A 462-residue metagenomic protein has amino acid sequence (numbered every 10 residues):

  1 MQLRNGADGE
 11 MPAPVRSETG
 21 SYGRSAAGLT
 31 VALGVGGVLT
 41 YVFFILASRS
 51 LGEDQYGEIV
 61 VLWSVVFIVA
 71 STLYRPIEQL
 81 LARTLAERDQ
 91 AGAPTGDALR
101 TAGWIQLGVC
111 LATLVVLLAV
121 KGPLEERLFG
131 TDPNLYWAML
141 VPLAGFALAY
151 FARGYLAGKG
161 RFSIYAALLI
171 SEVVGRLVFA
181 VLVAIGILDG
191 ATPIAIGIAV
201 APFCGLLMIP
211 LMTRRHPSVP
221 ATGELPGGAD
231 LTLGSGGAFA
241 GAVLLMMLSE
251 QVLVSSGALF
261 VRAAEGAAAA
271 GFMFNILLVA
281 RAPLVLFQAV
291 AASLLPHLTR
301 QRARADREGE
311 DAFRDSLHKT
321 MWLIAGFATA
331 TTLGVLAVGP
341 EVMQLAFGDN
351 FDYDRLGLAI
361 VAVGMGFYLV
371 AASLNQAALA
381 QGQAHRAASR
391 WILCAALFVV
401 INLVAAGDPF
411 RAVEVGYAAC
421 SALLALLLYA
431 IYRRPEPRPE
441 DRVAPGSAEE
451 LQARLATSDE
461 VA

Functional and structural regions predicted by a protein language model:
Q2-G6, E18-E78, L114, L118 (+2 more regions): Signature of the first transmembrane helix
R4-E18, Y22, S163, A167 (+5 more regions): Interhelical loop/hinge segments that connect adjacent transmembrane helices in multipass membrane
S21-G36, L62, Y74-G122, R307-T332 (+1 more regions): Membrane-water interface segments that mark the loop-to-transmembrane alpha-helix transition
R24-T40, F44, S171-E172, I194-P217 (+2 more regions): Transmembrane helical elements of multi-pass membrane transporters/channels
E53, K121-M139, A267, D311-R314 (+1 more regions): Interfacial segments at transmembrane-helix termini and the short loops linking adjacent helices
Y74-Q90, I276-E308, L379-A380: Helix-loop junctions and terminal segments of transmembrane helices in multi-pass membrane transport/translocation
L135-W137, A166-S218, L393-L397, F410-P435: Hydrophobic alpha-helical transmembrane segments
G145-A167, G357, V363-R390: Membrane-interface junctions at transmembrane-helix termini in multi-pass inner-membrane proteins
